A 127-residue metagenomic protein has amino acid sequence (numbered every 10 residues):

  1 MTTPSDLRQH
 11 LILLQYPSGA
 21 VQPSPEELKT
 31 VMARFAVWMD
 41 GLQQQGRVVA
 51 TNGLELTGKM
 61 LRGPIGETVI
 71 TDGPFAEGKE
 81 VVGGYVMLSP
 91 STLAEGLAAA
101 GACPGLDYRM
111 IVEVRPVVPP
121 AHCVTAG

Functional and structural regions predicted by a protein language model:
M1-G127: Conserved, structured core segments of small domains
